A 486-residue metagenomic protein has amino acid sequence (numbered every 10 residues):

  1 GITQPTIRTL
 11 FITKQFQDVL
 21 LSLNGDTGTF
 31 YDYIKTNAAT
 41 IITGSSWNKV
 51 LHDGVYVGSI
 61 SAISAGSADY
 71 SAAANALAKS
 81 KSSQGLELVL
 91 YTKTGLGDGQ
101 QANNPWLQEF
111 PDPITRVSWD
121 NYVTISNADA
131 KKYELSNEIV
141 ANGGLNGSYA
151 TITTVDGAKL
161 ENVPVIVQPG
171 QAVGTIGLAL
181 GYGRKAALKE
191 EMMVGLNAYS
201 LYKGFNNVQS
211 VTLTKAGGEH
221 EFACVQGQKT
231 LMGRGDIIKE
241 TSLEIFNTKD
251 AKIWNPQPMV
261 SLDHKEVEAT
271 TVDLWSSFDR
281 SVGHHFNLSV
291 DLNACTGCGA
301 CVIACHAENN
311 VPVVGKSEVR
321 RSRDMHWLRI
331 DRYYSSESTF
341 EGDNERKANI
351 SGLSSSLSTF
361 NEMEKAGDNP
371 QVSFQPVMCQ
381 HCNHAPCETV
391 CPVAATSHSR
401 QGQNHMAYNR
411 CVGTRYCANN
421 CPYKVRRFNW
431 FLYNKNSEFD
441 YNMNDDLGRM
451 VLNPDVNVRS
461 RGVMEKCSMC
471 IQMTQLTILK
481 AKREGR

Functional and structural regions predicted by a protein language model:
G1-I2, M325, N429-D446: Flexible glycine/proline-rich, aromatic-decorated loop/lid segments
G1-P5, L23, Y31-I34, V282-H284 (+1 more regions): Short acidic (Asp/Glu) and glycine-rich catalytic loops that position anionic groups and cofactors
G1-T9, A39-W327, T339: A cross-kingdom feature strongest in bacterial/archaeal respiratory oxidoreductases
T3, T271-V272, R329-F374, D440-M473: Surface-exposed acidic, glycine/proline-enriched linker/cap segments that occur as 15-30-residue helix-coil
I7-F11, M363-P370, F374, M378 (+3 more regions): Alpha-helix capping and helix-loop boundary segments enriched in small/acidic/polar residues
K14-T40: Non-catalytic, well-ordered alpha-helical segments in soluble enzyme domains
T296, A300-V319, R329, H384-R410 (+2 more regions): Iron-sulfur cluster-binding cysteine motifs and their immediate structural context in ferredoxin-like electron-transfer
